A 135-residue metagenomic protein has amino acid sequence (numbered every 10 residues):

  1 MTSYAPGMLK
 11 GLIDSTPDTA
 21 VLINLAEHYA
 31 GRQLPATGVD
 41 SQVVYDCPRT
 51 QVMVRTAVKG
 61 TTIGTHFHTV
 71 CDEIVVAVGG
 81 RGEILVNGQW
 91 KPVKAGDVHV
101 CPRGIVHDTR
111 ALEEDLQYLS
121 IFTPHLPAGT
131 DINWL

Functional and structural regions predicted by a protein language model:
M1-Q51, G64, W134-L135: A short, N-terminal "cap"/entry segment at the start of jelly-roll beta-barrel domains of the cupin/DSBH fold
P48-T50, V58-T61, R81, W90 (+1 more regions): Short, charged/polar surface micro-motifs in flexible loops or helix N-caps
T56-V58, F67-I84: Short, conserved beta-strand element in jelly-roll/cupin
R81-E83, W90, V106, D115: Structural motif
G88-R103: Short acidic-glycine-tyrosine-enriched beta hairpin
R103-G129: Ligand-binding loop in jelly-roll beta-barrel domains
